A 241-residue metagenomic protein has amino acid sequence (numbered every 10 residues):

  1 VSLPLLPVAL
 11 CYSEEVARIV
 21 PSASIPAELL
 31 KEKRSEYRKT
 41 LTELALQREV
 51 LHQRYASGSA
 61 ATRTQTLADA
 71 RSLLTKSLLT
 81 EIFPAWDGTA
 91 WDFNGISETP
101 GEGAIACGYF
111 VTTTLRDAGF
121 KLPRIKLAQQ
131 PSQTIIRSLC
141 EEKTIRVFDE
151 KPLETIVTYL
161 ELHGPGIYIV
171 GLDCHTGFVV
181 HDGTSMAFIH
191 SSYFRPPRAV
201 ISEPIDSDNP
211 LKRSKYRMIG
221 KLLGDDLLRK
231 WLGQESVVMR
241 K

Functional and structural regions predicted by a protein language model:
V1-V8: Hydrophobic membrane-insertion alpha-helices, especially the h-region of bacterial N-terminal signal peptides
L3, T114, L162, G171 (+2 more regions): A generic structural signal for short, solvent-exposed coil/turn residues that cap or connect secondary-structure
C11-S13: Boundary at the C-terminal end of the N-terminal hydrophobic targeting segment
V16-Q129, Q133: N-terminal capping segments
S59, G108, K151-P152, E203-P204: Helix N-terminus capping/helix-initiation residues
I82, W91-F93, V170, G177 (+2 more regions): Generic structural hydrophobic/aromatic packing signal, biased to beta-strands
Q130-S202: ...with weaker cross-activation on analogous glycine-rich loops/strands in unrelated enzymes
S185-P196, V200-K241: Low-complexity, Gly/Ser/Thr/Pro-rich intrinsically disordered linker/tail segments
